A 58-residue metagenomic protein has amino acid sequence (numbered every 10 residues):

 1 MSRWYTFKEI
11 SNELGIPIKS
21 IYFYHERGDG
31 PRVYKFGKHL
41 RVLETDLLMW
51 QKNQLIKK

Functional and structural regions predicted by a protein language model:
M1-S20: Polyanion-binding surface elements
F7, R41-V42: Short amphipathic alpha-helical segments
L14-R41: Major-groove DNA-recognition helix of helix-turn-helix-type DNA-binding domains
L47-K58: A short, Lys/Arg-enriched interface patch at domain edges and termini
